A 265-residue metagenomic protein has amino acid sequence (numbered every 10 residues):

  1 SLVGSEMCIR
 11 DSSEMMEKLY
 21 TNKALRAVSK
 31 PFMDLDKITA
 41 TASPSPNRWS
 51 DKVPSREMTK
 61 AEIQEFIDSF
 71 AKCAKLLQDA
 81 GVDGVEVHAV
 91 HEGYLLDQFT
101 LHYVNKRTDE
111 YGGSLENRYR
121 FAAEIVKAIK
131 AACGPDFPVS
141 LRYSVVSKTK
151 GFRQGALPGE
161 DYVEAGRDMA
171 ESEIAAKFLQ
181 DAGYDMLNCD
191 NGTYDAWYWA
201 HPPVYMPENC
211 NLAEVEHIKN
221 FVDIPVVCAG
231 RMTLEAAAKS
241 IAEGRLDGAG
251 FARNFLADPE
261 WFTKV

Functional and structural regions predicted by a protein language model:
S5-E6, R10-V265: Flavin-dependent oxidoreductase catalytic cores
